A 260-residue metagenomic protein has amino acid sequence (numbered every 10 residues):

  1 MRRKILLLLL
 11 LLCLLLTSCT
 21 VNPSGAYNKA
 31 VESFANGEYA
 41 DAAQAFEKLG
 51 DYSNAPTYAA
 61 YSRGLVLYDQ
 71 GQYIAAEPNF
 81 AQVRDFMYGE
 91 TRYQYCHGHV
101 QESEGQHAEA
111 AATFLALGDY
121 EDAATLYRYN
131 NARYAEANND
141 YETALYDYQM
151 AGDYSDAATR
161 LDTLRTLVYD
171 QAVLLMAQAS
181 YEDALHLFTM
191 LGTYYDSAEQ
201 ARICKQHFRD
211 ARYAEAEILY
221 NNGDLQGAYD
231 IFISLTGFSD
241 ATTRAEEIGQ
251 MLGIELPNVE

Functional and structural regions predicted by a protein language model:
M1-I5: Positively charged n-region of N-terminal signal peptides that target proteins for export
L15-S18: C-terminal motif of bacterial Sec signal peptides marking the signal peptidase cleavage site
P23-F34, T57-Y68, T91-E102, T125-E136 (+2 more regions): Alpha-helical tetratricopeptide repeat
K48-G50, Q82-R84, L117-G118, A151-G152 (+3 more regions): Alpha-helical solenoid scaffolds that mediate protein-protein interactions, centered on TPR/SEL1-like repeats but also
